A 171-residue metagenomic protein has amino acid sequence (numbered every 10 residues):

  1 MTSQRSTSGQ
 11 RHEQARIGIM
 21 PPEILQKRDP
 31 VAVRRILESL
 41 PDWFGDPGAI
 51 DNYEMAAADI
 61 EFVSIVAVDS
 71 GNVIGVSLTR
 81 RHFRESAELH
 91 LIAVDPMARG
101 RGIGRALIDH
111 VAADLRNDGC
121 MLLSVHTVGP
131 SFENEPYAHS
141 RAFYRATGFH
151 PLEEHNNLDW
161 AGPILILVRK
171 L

Functional and structural regions predicted by a protein language model:
M1-R28, L171: Conserved N-terminal entry element of GNAT/NAT acetyltransferase domains
I24-L91, D95, I108-D109, D114 (+2 more regions): Acetyl-CoA-dependent GNAT
Y53, S131-F132, W160-A161: Short secondary-structure capping/turn micro-motifs that flank functional sites
F62, G162-L167: Short hydrophobic/aromatic beta-strand or adjacent loop that forms the aromatic wall/cage of a ligand/substrate-binding
I92-R99, G129-S131: A short, internal acetyl-CoA/4′-phosphopantetheine-binding micro-motif in the GNAT/acyltransferase core
G100-A113, N117, A138-H139, A146: Conserved acetyl-CoA-binding loop-helix of GNAT-fold acetyltransferases
L115-P136: Conserved GNAT acetyl-CoA-binding A-motif
R141-E154: Conserved acetyl-CoA-binding loop of GNAT-fold acetyltransferases
